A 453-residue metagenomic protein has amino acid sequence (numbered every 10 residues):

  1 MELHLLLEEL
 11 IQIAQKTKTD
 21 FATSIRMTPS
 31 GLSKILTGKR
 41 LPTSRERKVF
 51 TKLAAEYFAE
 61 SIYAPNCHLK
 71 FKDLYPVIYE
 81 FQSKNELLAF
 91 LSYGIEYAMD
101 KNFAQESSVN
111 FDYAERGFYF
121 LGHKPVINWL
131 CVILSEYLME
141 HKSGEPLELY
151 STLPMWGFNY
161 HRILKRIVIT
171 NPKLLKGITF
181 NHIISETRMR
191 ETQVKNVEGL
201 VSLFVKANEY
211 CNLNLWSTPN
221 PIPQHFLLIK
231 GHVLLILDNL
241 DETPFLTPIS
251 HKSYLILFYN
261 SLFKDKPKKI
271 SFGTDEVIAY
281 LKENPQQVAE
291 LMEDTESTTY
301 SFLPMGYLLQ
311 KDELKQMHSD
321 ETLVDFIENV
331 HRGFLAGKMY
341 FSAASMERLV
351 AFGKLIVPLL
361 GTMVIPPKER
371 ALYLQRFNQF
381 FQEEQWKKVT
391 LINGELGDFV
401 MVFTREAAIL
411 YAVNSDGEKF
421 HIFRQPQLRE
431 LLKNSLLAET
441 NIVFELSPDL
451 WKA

Functional and structural regions predicted by a protein language model:
M1-K18: A short, Lys/Arg-rich alpha-helix, primarily the initiator
L7, F21-A22, L32-I35: Conserved hydrophobic/aromatic packing and binding residues within compact polymer-binding modules
I11, A22, T51, A55: The alpha-helix within a helix-turn-helix
T17-I25: Short alpha-helical "recognition helix" segments of helix-turn-helix
R26-R45: Recognition helix of helix-turn-helix/homeodomain-like DNA-binding domains that insert into the DNA major groove
E46-A64: DNA major-groove recognition helix of helix-turn-helix/homeodomain DNA-binding modules
Y63-G144: Helix-turn-helix/homeodomain-like alpha-helical modules used for DNA recognition and transcription-factor dimerization
G117-K452: Hydrophobic protein-protein interaction segments
